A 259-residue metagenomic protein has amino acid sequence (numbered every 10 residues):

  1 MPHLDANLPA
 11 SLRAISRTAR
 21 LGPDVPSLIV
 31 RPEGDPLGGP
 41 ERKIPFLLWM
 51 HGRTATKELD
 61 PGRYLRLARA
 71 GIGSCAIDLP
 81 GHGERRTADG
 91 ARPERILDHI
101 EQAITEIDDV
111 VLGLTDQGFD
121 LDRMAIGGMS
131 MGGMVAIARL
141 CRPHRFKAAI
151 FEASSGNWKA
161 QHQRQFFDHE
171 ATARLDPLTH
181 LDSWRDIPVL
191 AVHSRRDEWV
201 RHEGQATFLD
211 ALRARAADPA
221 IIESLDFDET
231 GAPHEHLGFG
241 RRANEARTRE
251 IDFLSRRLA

Functional and structural regions predicted by a protein language model:
M1-R42: N-terminal cap/lid segment of alpha/beta-hydrolase-fold proteins
E41-G52: Short beta-strand element of the alpha/beta-hydrolase
T54-R66: The serine-hydrolase catalytic nucleophile loop
R66, P80-E101, H162: Cap/lid segment of the alpha/beta-hydrolase catalytic domain
E94-Q117: Alpha/beta-hydrolase active-site loop
G118-S130: Alpha/beta-hydrolase fold nucleophile elbow
K159-A217: The feature captures the conserved acid-bearing segment of alpha/beta-hydrolase catalytic domains
A217-A259: C-terminal catalytic histidine-bearing segment of alpha/beta-hydrolase fold enzymes
